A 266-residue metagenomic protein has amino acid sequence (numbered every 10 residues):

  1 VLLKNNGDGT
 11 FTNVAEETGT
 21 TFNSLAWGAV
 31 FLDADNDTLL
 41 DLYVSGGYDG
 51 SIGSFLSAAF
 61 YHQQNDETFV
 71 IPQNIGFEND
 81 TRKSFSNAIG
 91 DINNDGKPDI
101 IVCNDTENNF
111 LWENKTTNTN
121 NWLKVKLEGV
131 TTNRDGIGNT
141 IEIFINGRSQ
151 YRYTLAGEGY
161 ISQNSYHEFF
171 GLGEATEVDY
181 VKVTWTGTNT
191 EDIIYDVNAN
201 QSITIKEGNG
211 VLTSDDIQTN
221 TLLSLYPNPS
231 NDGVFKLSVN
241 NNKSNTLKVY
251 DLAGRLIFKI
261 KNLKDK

Functional and structural regions predicted by a protein language model:
V1-L3, S57-Y61, F110-W112: A short loop-to-beta-strand structural motif that recurs across blades of beta-propeller domains
K4, A26-N36, F85-N94, E113: Beta-propeller blade termini
N6-G9, Q64-E67, K115-T117: Short loop/turn segments that connect beta-strands within beta-propeller blades
G9-G19, T68-F77: Blade-edge beta-strand/turn elements of extracellular beta-propeller and related beta-sheet repeat scaffolds
F22-N23, D80: Conserved loop/turn at the beginning of each blade in beta-propeller domains
N36-S45, D95-C103: Acidic/hydrophobic-patterned starts of short beta strands in beta-sheet-rich repeat architectures
G50-G53, T68-N220: Gly/Ser/Thr/Pro-enriched helix-cap/hinge segments flanking short amphipathic alpha-helices
N146-Q150, T176, D216-K266: C-terminal outer-membrane/trafficking sorting elements
